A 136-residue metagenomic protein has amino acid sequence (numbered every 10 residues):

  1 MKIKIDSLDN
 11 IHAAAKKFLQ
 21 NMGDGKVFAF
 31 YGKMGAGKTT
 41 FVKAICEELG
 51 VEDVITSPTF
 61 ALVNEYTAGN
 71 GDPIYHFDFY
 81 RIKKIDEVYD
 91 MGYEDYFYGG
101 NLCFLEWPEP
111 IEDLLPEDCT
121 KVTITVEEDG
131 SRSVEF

Functional and structural regions predicted by a protein language model:
M1, E47, D86-V88, E94-F136: Short phosphate-coordinating micro-motif centered on Lys-Gly-acidic
M1-K17: N-terminal pre-Walker A segment at the start of P-loop NTPase domains
L19-G25: Phosphate-binding P-loop
F28-F30: Hydrophobic anchor at the beta1->P-loop junction of P-loop NTPases
M34: The conserved Walker
K38: Conserved lysine of the Walker
V51-Y66: Short beta-strand-centered segment that lines the nucleotide-binding/catalytic pocket of NTP-utilizing
